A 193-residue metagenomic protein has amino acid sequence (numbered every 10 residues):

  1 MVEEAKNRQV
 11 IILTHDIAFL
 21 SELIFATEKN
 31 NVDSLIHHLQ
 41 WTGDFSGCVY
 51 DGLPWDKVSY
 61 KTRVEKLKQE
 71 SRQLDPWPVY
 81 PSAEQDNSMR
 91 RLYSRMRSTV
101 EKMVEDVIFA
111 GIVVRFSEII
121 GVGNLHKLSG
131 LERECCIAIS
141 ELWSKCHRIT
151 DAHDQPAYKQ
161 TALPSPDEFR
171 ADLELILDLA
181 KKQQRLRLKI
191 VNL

Functional and structural regions predicted by a protein language model:
M1-V107, V113-I137, D167-L177, Q184-L193: C-terminal lobe/lid and adjacent interdomain/linker elements of RecA-like ASCE P-loop ATPase modules
S82-D86, T150-D167: Amphipathic, charged alpha-helical scaffolds that flank and support histidine-based chemistry in signaling
S129-Y158: C-terminal intrinsically disordered, low-complexity extensions immediately downstream of enzyme catalytic cores
